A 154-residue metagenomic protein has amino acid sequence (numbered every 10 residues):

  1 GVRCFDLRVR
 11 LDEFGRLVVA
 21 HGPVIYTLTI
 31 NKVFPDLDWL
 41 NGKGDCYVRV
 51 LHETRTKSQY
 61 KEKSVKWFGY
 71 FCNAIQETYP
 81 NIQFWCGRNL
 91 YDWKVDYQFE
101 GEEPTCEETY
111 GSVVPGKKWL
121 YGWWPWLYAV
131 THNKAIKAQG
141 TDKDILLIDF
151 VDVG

Functional and structural regions predicted by a protein language model:
G1-G154: Catalytic cores of phosphodiester-bond hydrolases, prominently lipid phosphodiesterases
